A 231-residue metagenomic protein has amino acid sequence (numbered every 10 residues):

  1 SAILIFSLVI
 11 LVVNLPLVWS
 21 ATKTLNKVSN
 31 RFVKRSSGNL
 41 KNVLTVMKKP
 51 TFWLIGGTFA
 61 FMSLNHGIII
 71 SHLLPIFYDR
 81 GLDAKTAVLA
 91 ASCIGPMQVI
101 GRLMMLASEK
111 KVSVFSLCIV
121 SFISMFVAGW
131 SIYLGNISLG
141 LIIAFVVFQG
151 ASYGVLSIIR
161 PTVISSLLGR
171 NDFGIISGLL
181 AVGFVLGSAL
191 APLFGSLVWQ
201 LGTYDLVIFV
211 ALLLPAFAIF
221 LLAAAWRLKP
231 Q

Functional and structural regions predicted by a protein language model:
I3-S20, V207-A224: Symmetry-related core transmembrane helices of the 12-TM Major Facilitator Superfamily/SLC fold
V9-V12, F61, C93, M97 (+4 more regions): Small/hydrophobic positions within alpha-helical transmembrane segments of multi-pass membrane transporters
A21-K41: Flexible cytoplasmic inter-helical loops of multi-pass small-molecule transporters
K49-I100, M105: Extracytoplasmic gate region of multi-pass secondary transporters
F77-Y78, S108-E109, F194-G202: Interfacial helix-cap and linker-helix signal at transmembrane-aqueous boundaries of multi-pass secondary transporters
D83-A91, S138, I142, S177: Juxtamembrane helix-start elements in MFS-like secondary transporters
I94-Q98, M104, K111-V163: C-terminal transmembrane helical hairpin of 12-TM major facilitator-type secondary transporters
R170-L201: A late C-terminal transmembrane helix in Major Facilitator Superfamily
